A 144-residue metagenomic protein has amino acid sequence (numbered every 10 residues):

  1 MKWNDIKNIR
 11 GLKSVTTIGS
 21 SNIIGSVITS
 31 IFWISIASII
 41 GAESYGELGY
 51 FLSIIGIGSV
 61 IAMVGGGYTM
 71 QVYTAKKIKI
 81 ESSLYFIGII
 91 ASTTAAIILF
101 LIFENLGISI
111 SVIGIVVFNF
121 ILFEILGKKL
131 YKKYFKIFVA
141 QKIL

Functional and structural regions predicted by a protein language model:
M1-D5: Intrinsic disorder in cytosolic terminal tails and internal cytosolic loops of multi-pass membrane transporters
K7-V64: Signature of the first transmembrane helix
W33-I34, G67-Q71, N119-F123, Y134: Interfacial helix-capping/hinge residues at the ends of transmembrane alpha-helices
A37-S38, V72-K76, G127: Transmembrane helix-loop junction
G41-S44, K79, L130: A helix-boundary/kink motif common to multi-pass secondary transporters, especially Major Facilitator Superfamily
G46-E47, K79-I90: Membrane-interface alpha-helices at helix entry/exit sites of multi-pass transporters
G56, V60-Y68, I115-F120: Central hydrophobic cores of alpha-helical transmembrane segments in multi-pass inner-membrane proteins across all
I87-L144: Hydrophobic transmembrane helix module of multi-pass membrane transport proteins
